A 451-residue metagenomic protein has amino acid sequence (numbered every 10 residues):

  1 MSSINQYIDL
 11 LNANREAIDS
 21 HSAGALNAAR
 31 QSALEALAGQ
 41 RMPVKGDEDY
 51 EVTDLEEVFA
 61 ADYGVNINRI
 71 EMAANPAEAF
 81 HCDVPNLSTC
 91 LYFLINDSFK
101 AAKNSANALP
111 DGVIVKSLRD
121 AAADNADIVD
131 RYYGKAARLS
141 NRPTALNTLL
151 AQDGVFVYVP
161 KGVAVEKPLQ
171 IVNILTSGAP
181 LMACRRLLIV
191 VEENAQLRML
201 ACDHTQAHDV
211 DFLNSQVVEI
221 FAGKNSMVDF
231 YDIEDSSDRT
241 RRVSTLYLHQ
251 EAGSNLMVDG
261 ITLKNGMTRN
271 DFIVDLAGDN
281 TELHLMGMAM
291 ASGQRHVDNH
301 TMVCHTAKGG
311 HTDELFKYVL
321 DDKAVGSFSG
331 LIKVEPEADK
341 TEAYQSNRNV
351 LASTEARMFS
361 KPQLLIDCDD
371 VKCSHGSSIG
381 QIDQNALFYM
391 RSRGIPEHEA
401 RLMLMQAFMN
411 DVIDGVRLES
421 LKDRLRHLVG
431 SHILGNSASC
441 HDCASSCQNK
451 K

Functional and structural regions predicted by a protein language model:
M1-A145, L315, D321: N-terminal amphipathic, basic helical "cap/leader" segment at the start of enzyme domains
Y50, M403-L404: Residue-level "edge-of-site" marker
D111-K116, D124-I395, M405, M409 (+1 more regions): Conserved beta-strand/loop scaffold segments within soluble protein domains that form the structured core and edges
